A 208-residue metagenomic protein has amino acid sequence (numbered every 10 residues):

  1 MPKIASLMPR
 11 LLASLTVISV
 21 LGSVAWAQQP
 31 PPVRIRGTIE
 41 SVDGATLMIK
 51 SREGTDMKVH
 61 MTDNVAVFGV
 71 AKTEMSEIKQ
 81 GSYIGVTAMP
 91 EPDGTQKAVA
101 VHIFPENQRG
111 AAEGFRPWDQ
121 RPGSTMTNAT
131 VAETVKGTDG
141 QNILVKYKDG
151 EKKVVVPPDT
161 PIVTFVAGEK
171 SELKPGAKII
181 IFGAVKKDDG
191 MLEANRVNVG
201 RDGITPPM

Functional and structural regions predicted by a protein language model:
M1-L15: Bacterial N-terminal signal peptides that target proteins for export
P2-A5, V20-M208: Short, flexible, surface-exposed loop segments at domain boundaries
